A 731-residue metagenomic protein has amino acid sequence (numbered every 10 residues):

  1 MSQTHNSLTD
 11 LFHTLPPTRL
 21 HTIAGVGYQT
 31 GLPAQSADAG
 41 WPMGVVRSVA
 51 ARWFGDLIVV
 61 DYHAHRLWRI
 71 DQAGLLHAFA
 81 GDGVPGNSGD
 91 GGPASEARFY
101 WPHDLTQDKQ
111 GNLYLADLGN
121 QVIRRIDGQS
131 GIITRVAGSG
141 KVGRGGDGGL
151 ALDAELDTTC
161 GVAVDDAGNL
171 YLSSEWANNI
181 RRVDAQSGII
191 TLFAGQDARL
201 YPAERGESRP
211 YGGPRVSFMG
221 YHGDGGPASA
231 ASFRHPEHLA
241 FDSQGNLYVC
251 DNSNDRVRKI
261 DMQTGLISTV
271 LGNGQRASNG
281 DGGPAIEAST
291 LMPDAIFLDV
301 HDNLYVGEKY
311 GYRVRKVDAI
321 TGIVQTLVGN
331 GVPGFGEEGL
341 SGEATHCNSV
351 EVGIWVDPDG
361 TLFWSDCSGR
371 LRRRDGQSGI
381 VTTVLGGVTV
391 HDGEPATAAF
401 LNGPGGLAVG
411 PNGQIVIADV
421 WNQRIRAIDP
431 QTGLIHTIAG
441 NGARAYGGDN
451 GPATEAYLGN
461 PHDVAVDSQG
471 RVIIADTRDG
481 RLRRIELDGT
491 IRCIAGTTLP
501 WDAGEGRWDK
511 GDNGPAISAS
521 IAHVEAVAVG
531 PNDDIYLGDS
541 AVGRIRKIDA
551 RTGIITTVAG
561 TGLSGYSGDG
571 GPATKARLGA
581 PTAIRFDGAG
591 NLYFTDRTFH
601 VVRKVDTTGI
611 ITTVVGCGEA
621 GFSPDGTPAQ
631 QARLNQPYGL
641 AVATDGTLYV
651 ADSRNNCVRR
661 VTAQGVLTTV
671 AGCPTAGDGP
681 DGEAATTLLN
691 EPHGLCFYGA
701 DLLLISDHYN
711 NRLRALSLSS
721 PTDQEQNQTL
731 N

Functional and structural regions predicted by a protein language model:
T4-V45, L75-W101, S130-T158, G188-H235 (+9 more regions): Gly/Pro-rich loop segments of beta-rich domains
S48, D104, G161, H238 (+8 more regions): Conserved beta-strand position repeated once per blade in WD40 beta-propeller domains
A51-F54, Q107-Q110, V164-A167, F241-Q244 (+8 more regions): Residue-level detector of Asp-centered blade-edge/turn motifs that repeat once per structural unit in beta-propeller
D56-I58, N112-Y114, N169-L172, N246-Y248 (+8 more regions): Conserved beta-propeller blade signature
Y62, L118, E175, N252 (+9 more regions): Short loop/turn segments immediately following the C-termini of beta-strands
H65-W68, Q121-R125, I132, N178-R182 (+13 more regions): A short loop-to-beta-strand structural motif that recurs across blades of beta-propeller domains
E691-N731: Blade-level signature of beta-propeller repeat domains, shared across WD40, Kelch, NHL, RCC1 and BNR/Asp-box propellers
